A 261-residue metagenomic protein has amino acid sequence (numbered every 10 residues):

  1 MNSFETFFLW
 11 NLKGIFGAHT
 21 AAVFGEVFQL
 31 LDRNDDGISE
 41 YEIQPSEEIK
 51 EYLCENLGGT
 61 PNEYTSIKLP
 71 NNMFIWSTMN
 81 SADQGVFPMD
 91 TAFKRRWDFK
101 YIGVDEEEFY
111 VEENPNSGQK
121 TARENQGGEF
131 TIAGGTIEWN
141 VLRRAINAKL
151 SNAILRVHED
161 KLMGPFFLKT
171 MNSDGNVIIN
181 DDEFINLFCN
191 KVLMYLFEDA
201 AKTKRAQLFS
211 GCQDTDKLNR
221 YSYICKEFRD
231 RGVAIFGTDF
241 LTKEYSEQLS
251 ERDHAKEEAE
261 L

Functional and structural regions predicted by a protein language model:
M1-L261: C-terminal regulatory/interaction module of P-loop NTP-utilizing enzymes
